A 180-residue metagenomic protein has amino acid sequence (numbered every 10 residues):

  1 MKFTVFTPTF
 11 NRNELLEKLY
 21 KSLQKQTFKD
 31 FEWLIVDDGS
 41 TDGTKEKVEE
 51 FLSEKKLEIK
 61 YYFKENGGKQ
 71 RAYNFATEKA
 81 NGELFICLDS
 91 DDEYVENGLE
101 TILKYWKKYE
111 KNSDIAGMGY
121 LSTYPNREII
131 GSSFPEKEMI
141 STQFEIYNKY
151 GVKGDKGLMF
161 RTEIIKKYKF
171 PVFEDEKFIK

Functional and structural regions predicted by a protein language model:
K2-T4, E32: Cell-envelope/extracellular polymer assembly enzymes that use nucleotide-activated donors
R12-K25: Short, well-formed alpha-helical segments that are part of the catalytic scaffolds of diverse glycosyltransferases
S22, D37-E46, D89: A conserved acidic beta->alpha catalytic loop
F31-G39, K60-E65: Short beta-strand/loop segment that forms part of the nucleotide-sugar
K64-A80: Glycine-rich, basic loop-to-helix element that forms the pyrophosphate-binding segment of sugar-nucleotide handling
F85: Short aromatic/hydrophobic "clamp" motif used to bind/position activated sugar donors
N97-I130: Conserved donor NDP-sugar-binding/catalytic core segment of glycosyltransferases
G131-K180: Conserved nucleotide-sugar donor-binding catalytic segment
